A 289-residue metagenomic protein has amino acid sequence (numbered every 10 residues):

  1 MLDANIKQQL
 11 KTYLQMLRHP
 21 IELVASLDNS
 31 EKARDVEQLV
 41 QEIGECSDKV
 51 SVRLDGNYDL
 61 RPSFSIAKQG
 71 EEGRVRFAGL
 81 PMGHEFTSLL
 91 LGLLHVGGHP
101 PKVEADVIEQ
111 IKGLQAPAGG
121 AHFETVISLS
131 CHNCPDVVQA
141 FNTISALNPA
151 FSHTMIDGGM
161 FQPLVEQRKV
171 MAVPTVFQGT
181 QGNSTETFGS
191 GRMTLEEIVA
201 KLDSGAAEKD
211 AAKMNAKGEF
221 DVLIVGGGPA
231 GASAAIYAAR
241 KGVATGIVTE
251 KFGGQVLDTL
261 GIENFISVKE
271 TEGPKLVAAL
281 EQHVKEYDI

Functional and structural regions predicted by a protein language model:
D3-Q41, G113-P149, T154: Local sequence-structure signature of Cys/Sec-based thiol-disulfide redox active-site neighborhoods
L23, F123, V222-I224, T245: Conserved hydrophobic helix-helix packing surfaces used for dimerization/oligomerization
V36-L39, L257-I289: N-terminal Rossmann-like dinucleotide/flavin-binding domain of flavoprotein oxidoreductases that bind FAD/FMN
V40-Q69, A150, T154-N183, M193-G205: Thioredoxin-like thiol-disulfide oxidoreductase module
K68-P100, Q178-D210: Non-catalytic, surface beta->alpha helical segment in thiol-disulfide oxidoreductase systems
S145, A235, A239: Gly/Ala-rich phosphate-binding loop of Rossmann-like dinucleotide-binding domains, activating on the conserved
K213-A230: Beta1/beta-strand and adjacent pyrophosphate-binding region of the FAD-binding site in flavoprotein oxidoreductases
R240-D258: Glycine-rich FAD pyrophosphate-binding loop
